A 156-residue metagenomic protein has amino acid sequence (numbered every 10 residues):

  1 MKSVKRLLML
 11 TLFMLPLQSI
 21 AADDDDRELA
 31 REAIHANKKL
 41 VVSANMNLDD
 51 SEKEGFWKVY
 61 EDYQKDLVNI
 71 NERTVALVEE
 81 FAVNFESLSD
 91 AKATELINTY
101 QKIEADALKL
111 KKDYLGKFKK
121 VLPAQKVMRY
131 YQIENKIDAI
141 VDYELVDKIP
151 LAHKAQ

Functional and structural regions predicted by a protein language model:
M1-M9: Bacterial N-terminal signal peptides that target proteins for export
M9, E54-W57, V127, E134: A general secondary-structure boundary signal
M9-P16: Bacterial N-terminal signal peptides
L17, Q64-L67, E104, D138-V141 (+1 more regions): A short hydrophobic/aromatic micro-motif that marks alpha-helical segments and, especially, helix-coil
L17-D23: Sec/Tat signal peptide C-region and signal peptidase I cleavage site
D23-V41, E61-Q64: Short, positively charged
R27-E28, A33-A36, N45, L108-Q156: Amphipathic, charged alpha-helical segments and their helix-to-coil junctions in extracytoplasmic/peripheral assemblies
V41-V121: Amphipathic alpha-helical segments
